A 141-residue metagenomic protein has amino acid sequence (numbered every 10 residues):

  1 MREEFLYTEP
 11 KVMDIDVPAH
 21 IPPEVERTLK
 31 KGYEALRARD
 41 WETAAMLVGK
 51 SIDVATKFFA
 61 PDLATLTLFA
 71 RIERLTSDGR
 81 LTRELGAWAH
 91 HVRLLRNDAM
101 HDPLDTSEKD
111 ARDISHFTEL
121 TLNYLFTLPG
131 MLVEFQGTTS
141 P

Functional and structural regions predicted by a protein language model:
M1-E42: Charged alpha-helical initiation segments
E4-P10, K57-L95: Short, charged amphipathic alpha-helical segments flanked by flexible coils
P18, P22, T82, S140-P141: Generic structural signal for alpha-helix starts
E26, E42-G49, G86, R112-E119: Non-catalytic, well-ordered alpha-helical scaffold segments
R37, T56, A60, N123-F126: Hydrophobic/aromatic-lined pockets within catalytic cores
R37-A38, D78, D102: Charged, alpha-helical scaffolding/interaction elements associated with membrane systems
W41-F69, A99: Hydrophobic alpha-helical packing segments in soluble, helical-rich domains
A87-P141: Charge-enriched, short contiguous segments at helix-coil
